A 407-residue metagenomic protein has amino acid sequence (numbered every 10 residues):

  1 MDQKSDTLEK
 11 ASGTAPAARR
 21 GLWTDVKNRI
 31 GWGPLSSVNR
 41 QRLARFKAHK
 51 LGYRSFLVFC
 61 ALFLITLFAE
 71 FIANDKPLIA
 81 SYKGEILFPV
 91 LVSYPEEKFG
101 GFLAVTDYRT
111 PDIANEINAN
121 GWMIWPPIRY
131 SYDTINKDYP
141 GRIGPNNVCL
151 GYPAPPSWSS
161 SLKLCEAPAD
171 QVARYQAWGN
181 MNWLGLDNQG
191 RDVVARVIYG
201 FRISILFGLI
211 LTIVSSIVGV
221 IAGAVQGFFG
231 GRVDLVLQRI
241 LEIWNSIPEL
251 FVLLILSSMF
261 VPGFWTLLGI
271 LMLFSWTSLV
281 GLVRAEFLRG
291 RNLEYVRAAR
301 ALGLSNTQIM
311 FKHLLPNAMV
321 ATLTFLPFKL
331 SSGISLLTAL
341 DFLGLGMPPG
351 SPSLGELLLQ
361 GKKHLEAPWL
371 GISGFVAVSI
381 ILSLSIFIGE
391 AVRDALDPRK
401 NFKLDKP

Functional and structural regions predicted by a protein language model:
D2-S216, V220, G350, G361-V376 (+3 more regions): Gly/Trp-centered helix-boundary motif
L186-P407: Alpha-helical transmembrane segments of integral membrane proteins, especially multi-pass inner/plasma-membrane
